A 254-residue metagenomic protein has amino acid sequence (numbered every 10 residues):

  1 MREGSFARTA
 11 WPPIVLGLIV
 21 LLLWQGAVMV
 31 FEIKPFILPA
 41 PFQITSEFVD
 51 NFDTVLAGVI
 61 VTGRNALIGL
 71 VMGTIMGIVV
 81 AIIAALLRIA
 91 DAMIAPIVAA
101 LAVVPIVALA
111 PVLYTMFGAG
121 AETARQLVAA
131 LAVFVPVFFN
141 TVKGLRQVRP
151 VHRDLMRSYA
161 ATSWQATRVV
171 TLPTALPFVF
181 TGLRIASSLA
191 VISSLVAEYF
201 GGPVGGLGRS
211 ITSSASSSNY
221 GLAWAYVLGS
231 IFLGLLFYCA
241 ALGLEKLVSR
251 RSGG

Functional and structural regions predicted by a protein language model:
M1-L18, C239-G254: Transmembrane alpha-helical segments of polytopic membrane transport and secretion proteins
V30-T74: Periplasmic/extracellular loop-to-transmembrane helix junction in inner-membrane transport proteins
I68-V98: Transmembrane-helix boundary motif in ABC transporter permease subunits
R88, R146, P177, W224-G254: C-terminal transmembrane helix and the adjacent membrane-cytosol boundary/short C-terminal tail of inner/organellar
A99-P136, N140-G144: Generic hydrophobic transmembrane alpha-helix motif, especially the helices
T115-M116, I192-G229, S249, G253-G254: Glycine-rich helix-loop "coupling/hinge" segments at transmembrane-helix boundaries in multipass transporters
L127-L131, W164-A197: Transmembrane alpha-helices
N140-V179, G208-I211: Short cytoplasmic-facing helical segments at TM-TM junctions of multi-pass membrane proteins
